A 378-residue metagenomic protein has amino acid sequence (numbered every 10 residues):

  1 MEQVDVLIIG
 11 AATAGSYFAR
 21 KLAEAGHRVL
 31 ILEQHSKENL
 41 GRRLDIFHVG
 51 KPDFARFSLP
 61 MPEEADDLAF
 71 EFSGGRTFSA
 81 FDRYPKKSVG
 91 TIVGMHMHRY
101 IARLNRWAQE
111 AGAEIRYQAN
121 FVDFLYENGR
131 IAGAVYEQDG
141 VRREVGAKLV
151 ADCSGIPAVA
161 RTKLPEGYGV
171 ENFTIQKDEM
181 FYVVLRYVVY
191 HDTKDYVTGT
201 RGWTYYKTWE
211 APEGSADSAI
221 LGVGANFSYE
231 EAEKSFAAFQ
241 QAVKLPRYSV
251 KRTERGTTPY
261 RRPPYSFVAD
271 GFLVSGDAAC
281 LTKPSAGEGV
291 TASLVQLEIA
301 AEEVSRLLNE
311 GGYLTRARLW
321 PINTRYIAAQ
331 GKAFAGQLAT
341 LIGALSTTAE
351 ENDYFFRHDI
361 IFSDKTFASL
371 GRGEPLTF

Functional and structural regions predicted by a protein language model:
M1-V6: Extreme N-terminal starter segment of soluble prokaryotic enzymes
L7-A11, R20-R43: Glycine-rich FAD pyrophosphate-binding loop
A11, E110-V243: Predominantly flavin-linked oxidoreductase catalytic cores and closely associated redox partners
G15-S16: N-terminal Rossmann-fold NAD(P) dinucleotide-binding loop
Q34-R76: N-terminal FAD cofactor-binding segment of flavoenzymes
K87-W107, N226-E231: Short beta-strand to alpha-helix junction loop
F121, F227-A301, R306-N309, R316 (+1 more regions): FAD/FMN-dependent oxidoreductases across multiple families
S305-F378: C-terminal helical "tail/cap" subdomain of flavin- and related membrane-associated enzymes
